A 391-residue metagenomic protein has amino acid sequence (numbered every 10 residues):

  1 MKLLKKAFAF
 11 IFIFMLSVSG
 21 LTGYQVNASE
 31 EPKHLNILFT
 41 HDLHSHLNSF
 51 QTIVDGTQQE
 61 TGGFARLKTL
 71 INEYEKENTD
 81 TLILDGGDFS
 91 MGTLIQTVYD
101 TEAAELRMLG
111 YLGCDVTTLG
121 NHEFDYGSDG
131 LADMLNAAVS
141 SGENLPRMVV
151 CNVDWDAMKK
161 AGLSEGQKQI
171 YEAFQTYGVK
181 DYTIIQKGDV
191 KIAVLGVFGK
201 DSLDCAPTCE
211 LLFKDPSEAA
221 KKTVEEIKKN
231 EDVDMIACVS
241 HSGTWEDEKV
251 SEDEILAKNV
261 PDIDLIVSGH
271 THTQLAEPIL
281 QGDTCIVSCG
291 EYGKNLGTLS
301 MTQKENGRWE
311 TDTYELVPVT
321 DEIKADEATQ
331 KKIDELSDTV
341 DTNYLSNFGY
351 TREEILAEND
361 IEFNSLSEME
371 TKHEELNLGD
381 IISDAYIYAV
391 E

Functional and structural regions predicted by a protein language model:
L3, G23-L38, Q59-F64, E75-N78 (+1 more regions): Non-catalytic terminal accessory segments
L3-Q25: Sec-dependent N-terminal signal peptides of Gram-positive bacterial secreted proteins and lipoproteins
I13, D55, T371: Active/ligand-binding-proximal structured segments within catalytic/core domains that scaffold catalytic residues
M15, H41, T118, K372-E375: A generic, residue-level signal for flexible/boundary positions that often mark functional hotspots
L16-S19, Q303, R308, L345 (+1 more regions): Compositionally biased, low-complexity repeat tracts
N27-E322, A385: Acidic, metal/ion-coordinating pockets
